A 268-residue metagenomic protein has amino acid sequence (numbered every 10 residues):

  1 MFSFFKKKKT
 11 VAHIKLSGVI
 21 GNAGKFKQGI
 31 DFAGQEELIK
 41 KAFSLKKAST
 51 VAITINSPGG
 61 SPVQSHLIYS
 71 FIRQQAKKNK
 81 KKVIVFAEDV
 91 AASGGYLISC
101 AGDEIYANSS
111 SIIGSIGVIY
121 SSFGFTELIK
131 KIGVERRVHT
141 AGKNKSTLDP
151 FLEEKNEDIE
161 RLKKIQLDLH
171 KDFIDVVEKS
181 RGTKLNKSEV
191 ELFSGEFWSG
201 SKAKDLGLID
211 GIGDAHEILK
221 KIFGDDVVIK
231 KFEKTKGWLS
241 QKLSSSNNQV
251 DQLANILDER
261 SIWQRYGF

Functional and structural regions predicted by a protein language model:
M1-N108, I119-F268: N-terminal organellar transit peptides
